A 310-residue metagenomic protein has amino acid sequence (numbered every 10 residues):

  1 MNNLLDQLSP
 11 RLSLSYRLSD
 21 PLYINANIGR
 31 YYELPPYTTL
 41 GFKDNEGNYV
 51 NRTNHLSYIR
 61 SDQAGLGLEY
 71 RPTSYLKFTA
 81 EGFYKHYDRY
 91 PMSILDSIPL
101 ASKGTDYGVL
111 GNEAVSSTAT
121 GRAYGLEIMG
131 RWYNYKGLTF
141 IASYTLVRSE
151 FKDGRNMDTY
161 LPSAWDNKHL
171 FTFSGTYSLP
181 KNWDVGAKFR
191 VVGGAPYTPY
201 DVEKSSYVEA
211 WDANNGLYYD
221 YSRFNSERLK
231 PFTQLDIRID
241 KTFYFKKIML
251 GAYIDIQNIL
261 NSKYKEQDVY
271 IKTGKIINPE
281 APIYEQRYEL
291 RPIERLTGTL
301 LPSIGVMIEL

Functional and structural regions predicted by a protein language model:
M1, S15, G29-Y31, R71 (+7 more regions): Outer-membrane beta-barrel pore domains and translocons
M1-S19, L34-P35, D44-N45: Signature of Gram-negative outer-membrane beta-barrel scaffolds
D6-L8, R60-A64, T120-Y124, N167-F171 (+3 more regions): Residues that define the transmembrane beta-barrel architecture of outer-membrane proteins
L12-Y16, L66-Y70, L126-W132, A142 (+5 more regions): Residues on the lipid-exposed face of transmembrane beta-strands in outer-membrane beta-barrel proteins
D20-Q63, Y84-V109, K188-W211, E266-Q267: Surface-exposed extracellular loop regions of Gram-negative outer-membrane beta-barrel proteins, predominantly
P21-I24, S74-F78, G137-F140, N182-V185 (+1 more regions): Repeated loop/turn-to-beta-strand initiation elements of outer-membrane beta-barrel proteins
Y84-H86, T105-P199: Gram-negative outer-membrane beta-barrel transporters
V191-N214, K230-Q234, K241-L310: C-terminal beta-signal and adjacent terminal beta-strands/loops of Gram-negative outer-membrane beta-barrel proteins
